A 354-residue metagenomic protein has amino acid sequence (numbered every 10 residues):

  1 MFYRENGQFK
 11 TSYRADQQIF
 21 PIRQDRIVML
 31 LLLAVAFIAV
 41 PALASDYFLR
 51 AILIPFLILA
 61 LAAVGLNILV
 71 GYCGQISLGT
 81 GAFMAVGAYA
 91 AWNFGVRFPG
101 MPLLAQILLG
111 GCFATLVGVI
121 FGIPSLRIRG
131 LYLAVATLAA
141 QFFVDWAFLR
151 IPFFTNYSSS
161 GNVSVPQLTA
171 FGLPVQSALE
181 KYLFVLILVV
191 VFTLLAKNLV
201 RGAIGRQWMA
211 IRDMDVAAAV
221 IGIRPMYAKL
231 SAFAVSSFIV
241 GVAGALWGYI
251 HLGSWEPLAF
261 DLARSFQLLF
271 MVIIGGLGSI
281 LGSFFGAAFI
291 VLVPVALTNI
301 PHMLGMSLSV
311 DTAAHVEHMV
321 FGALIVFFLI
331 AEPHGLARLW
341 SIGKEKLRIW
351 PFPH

Functional and structural regions predicted by a protein language model:
M1-H354: Transmembrane alpha-helices and adjacent helix-loop boundaries
